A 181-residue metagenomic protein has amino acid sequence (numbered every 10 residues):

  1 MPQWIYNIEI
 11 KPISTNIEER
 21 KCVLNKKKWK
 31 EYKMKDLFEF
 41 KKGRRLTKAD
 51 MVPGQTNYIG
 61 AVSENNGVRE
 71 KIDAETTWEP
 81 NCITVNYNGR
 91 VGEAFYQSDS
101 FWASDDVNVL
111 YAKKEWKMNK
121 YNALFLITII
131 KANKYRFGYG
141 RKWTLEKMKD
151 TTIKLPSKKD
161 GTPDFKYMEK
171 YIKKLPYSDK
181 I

Functional and structural regions predicted by a protein language model:
M1-E64, K159-I181: Non-catalytic DNA-recognition/assembly elements of restriction-modification systems
K35-T152: DNA target-recognition domains and sequence-specific DNA-contacting regions of bacterial/archaeal
K113-W116, S157-G161: A generic structural motif
T152-K154, K174: Residues within well-ordered beta-strands of beta-sheet-rich folds
